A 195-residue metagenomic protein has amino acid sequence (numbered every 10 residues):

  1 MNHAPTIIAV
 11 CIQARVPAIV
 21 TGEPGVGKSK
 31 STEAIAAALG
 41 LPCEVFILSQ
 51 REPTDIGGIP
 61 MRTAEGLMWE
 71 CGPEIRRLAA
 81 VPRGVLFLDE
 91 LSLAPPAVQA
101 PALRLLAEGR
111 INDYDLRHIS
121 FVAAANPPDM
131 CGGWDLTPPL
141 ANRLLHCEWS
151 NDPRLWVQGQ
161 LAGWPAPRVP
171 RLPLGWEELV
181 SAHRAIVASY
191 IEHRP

Functional and structural regions predicted by a protein language model:
M1-P195: C-terminal regulatory/interaction module of P-loop NTP-utilizing enzymes
